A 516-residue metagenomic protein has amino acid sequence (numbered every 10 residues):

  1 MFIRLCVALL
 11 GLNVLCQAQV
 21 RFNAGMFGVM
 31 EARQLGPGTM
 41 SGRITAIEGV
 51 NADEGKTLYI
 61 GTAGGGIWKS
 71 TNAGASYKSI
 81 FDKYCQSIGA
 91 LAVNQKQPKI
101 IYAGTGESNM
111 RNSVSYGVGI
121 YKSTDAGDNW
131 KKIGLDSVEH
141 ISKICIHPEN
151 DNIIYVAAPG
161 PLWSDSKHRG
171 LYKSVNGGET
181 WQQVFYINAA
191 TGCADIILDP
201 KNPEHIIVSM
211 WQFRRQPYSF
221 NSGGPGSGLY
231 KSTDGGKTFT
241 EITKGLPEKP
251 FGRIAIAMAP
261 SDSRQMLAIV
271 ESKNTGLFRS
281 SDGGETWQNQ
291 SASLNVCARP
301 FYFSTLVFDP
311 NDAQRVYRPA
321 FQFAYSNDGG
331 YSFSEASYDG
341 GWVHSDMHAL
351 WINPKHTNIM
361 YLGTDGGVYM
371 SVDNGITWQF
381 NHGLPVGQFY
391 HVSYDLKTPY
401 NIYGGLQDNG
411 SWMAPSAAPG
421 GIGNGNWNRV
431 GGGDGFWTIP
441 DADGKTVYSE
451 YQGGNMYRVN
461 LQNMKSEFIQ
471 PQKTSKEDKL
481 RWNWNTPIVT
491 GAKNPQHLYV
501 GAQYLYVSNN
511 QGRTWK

Functional and structural regions predicted by a protein language model:
M1-V20: Bacterial Sec-dependent N-terminal signal peptides
Q19-K516: Beta-propeller blade termini and top-face loops
